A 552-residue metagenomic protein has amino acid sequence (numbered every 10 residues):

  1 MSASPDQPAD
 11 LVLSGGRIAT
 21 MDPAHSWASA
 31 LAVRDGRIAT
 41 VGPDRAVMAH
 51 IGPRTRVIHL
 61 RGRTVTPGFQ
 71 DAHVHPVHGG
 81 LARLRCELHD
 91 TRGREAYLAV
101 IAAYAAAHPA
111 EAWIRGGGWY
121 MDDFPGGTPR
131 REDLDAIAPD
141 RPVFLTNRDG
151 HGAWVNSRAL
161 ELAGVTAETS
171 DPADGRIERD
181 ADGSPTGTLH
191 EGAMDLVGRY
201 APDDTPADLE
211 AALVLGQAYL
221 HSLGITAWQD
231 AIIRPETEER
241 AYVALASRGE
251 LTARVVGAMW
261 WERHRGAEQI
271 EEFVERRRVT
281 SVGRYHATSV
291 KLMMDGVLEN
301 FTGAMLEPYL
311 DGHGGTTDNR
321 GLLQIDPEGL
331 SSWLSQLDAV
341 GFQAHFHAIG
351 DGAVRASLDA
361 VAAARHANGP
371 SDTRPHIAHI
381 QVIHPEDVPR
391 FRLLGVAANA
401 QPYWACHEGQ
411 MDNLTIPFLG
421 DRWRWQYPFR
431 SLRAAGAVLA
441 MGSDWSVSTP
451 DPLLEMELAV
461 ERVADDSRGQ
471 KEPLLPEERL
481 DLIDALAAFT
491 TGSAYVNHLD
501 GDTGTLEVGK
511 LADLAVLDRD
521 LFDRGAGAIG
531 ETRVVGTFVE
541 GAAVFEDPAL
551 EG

Functional and structural regions predicted by a protein language model:
A3-G15, A19, P23-E272, L292-A353 (+4 more regions): Divalent metal-binding segments
T66-A72, A378-H379, A440-S443: Active-site neighborhood of phospho(di)ester-bond hydrolases with catalytic His/Asp-centered motifs
L245-G249, R276-V282, P370, R392-L393: Acidic (Asp/Glu)-rich catalytic clusters
T252-V290, R374-Q381, P385, M411 (+1 more regions): Phosphate/diphosphate-binding loops
V282-T302, V396-C406: Non-cysteine beta-strand/loop elements that form the S-adenosyl-L-methionine
S332-H345, G352-P375, P385, P389 (+3 more regions): His/Asp/Glu-enriched, well-ordered alpha-helical/loop segment that forms or immediately abuts the divalent-metal
E546-G552: Glycine- and charge-enriched low-complexity intrinsically disordered segments
